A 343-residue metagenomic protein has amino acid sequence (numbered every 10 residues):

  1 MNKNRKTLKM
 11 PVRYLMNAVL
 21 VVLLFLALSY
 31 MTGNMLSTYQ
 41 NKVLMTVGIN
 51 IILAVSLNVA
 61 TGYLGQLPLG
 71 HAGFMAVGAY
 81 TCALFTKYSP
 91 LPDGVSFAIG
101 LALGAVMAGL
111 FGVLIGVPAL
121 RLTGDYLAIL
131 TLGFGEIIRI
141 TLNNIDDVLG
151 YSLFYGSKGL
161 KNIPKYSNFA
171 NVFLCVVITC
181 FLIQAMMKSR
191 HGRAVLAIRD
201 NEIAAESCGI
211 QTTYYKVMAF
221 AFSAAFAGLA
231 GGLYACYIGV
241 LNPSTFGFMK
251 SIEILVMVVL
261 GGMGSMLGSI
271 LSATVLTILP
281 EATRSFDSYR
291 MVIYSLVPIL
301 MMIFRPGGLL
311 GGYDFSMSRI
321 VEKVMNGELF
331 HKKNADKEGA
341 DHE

Functional and structural regions predicted by a protein language model:
N2-E343: Transmembrane alpha-helices and adjacent helix-loop boundaries
